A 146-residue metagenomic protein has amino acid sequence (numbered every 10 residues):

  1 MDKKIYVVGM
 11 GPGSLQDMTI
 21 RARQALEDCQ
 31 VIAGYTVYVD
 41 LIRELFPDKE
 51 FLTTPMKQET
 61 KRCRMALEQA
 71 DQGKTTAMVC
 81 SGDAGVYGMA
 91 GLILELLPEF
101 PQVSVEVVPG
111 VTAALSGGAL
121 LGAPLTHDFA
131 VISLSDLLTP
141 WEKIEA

Functional and structural regions predicted by a protein language model:
M1-E106, S116: Class I S-adenosyl-L-methionine
V86-A146: Class I SAM-dependent methyltransferase SAM-binding "motif I" and its flanking Rossmann-like core
